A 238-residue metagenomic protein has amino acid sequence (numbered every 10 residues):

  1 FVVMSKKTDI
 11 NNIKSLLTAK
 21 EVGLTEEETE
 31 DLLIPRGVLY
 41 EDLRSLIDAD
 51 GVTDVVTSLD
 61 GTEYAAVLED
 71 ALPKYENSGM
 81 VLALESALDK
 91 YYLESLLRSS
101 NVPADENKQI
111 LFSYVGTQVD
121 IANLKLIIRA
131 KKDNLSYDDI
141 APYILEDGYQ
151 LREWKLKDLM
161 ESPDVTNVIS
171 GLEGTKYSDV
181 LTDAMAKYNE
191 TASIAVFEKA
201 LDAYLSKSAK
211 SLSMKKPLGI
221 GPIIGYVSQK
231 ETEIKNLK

Functional and structural regions predicted by a protein language model:
F1-K238: Extended alpha-helical surfaces
